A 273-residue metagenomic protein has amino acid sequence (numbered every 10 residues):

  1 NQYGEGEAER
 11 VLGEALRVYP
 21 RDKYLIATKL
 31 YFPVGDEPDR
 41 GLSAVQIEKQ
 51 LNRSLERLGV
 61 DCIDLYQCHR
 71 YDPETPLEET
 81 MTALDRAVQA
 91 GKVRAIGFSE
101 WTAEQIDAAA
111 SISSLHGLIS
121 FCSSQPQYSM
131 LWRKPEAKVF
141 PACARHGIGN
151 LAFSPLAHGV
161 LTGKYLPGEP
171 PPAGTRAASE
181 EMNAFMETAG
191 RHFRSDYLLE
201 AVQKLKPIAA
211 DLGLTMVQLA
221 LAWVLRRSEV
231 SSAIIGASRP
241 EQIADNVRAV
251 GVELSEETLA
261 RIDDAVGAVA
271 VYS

Functional and structural regions predicted by a protein language model:
N1-Y24, Q89, T175: N-terminal binding-site loop/beta-alpha segment at the start of enzyme catalytic domains that lines or forms
E9-P20, Q50-E56, V139-G147, T258: Short amphipathic alpha-helices and their capping/turn segments at secondary-structure boundaries
G13-R21, L55-G59, V88, A110-I119: Acidic (Asp/Glu)-rich catalytic clusters
D22-G35, Q125-P126: A short, structured active-site edge motif that brings together acidic residues
P33-V45, H69, P73-T75: Active-site mouth loops of central-metabolism enzymes
L42-L58, I106-A110: Short, acidic/polar
L55-T75: Active-site groove signature of glycoside hydrolases
T75-V266: Beta/alpha (TIM)-barrel catalytic core signal, keyed to glycine-rich beta->alpha loops juxtaposed to Asp/Glu that bind
